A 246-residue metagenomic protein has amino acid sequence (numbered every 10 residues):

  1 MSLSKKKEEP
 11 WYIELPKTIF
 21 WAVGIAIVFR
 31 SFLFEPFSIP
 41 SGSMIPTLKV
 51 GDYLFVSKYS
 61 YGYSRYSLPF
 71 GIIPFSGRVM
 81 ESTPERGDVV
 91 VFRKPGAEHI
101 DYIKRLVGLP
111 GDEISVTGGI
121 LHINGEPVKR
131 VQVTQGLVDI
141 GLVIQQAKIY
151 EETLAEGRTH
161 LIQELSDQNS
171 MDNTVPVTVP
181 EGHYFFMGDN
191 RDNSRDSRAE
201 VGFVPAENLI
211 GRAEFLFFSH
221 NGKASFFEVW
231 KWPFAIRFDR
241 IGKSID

Functional and structural regions predicted by a protein language model:
S2-I13, V28, F32-L33, F37 (+1 more regions): Soluble "head" domains of membrane/secretory-pathway proteins
